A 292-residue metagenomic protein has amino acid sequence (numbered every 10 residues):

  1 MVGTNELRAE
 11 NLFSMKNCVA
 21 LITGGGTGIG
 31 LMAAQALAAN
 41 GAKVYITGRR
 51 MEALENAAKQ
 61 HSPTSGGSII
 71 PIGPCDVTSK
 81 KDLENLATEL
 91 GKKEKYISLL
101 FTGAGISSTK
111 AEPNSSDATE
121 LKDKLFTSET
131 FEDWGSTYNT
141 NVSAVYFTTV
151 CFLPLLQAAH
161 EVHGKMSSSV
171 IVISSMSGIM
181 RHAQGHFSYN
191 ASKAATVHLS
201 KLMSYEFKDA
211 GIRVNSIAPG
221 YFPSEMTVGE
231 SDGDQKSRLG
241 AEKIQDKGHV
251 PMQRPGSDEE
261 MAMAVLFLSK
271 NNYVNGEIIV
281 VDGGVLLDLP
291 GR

Functional and structural regions predicted by a protein language model:
V19, G24-G28: Conserved glycine-rich cofactor-binding loop
N40-N56: Conserved glycine-rich Rossmann-like NAD(P)H-binding loop of the short-chain dehydrogenase/reductase
I106-S107, A111-Y138, Y146, V150 (+2 more regions): Catalytic loop of short-chain dehydrogenase/reductase
K208, R213, V274-E277: Short, small/polar-rich loop/turn modules that mediate ligand/substrate recognition or access, typified
A218-G229, G233: Short, flexible catalytic-loop segment of classical short-chain dehydrogenase/reductase
S237-R238, K247-M261: A conserved structural motif in NAD(P)-dependent oxidoreductases
R254-V281, L286: C-terminal substrate-recognition "lid" of short-chain dehydrogenase/reductases
